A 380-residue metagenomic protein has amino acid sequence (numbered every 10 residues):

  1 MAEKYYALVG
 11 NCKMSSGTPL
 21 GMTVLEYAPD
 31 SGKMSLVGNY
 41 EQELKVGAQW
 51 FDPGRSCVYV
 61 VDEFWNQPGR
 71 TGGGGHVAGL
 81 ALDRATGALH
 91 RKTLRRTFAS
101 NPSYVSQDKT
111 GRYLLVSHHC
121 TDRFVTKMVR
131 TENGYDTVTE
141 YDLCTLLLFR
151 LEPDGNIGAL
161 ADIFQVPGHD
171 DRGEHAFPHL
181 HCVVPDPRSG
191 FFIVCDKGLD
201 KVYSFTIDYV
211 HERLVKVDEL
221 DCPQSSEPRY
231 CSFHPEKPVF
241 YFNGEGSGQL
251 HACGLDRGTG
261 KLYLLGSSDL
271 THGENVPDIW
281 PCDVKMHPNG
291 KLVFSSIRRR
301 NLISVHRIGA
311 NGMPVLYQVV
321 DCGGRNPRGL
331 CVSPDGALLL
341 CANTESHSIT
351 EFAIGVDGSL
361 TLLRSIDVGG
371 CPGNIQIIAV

Functional and structural regions predicted by a protein language model:
M1-A28: An edge-strand/N-cap motif at the start of beta-rich repeat modules
C12-G17, F64-G69, C120-F124, L199-K201 (+3 more regions): Short glycine/acidic-enriched loop and turn motifs that connect beta-strands
T18, E43-P53, F98-K109, Y135 (+6 more regions): Beta-rich, blade/repeat-based domains predominating in secreted/periplasmic proteins but also intracellular
V24-G32, L80-G87, L148-G158, F205-R213 (+3 more regions): Short loop/turn segments immediately following beta-strands, especially the blade-tip and inter-blade linker loops
S35-E41, H90-R95, D162, P167-E174 (+4 more regions): A short beta-strand motif characteristic of beta-propeller blades
S35-G111: Blade-loop segments of beta-propeller domains
A88-H181: Asp-box/WD-like beta-propeller blade repeats and closely related beta-sheet repeat scaffolds
